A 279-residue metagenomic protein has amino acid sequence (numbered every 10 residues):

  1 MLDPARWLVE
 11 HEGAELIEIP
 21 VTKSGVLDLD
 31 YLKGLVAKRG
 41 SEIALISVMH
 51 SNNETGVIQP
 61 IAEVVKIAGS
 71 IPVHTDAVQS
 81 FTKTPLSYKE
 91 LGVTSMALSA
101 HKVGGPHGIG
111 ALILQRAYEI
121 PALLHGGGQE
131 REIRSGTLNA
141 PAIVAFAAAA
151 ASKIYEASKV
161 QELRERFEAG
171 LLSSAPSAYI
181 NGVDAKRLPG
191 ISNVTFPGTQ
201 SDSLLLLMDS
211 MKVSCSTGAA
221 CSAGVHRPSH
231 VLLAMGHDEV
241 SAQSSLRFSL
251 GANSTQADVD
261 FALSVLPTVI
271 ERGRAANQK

Functional and structural regions predicted by a protein language model:
M1-K279: Pyridoxal 5′-phosphate
